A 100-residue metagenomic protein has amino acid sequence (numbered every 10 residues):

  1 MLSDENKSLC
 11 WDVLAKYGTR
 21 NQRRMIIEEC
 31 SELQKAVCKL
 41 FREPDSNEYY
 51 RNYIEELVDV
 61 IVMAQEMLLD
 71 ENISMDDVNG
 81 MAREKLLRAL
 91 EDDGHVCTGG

Functional and structural regions predicted by a protein language model:
M1-G100: Flexible "arm" and connector segments at domain edges
